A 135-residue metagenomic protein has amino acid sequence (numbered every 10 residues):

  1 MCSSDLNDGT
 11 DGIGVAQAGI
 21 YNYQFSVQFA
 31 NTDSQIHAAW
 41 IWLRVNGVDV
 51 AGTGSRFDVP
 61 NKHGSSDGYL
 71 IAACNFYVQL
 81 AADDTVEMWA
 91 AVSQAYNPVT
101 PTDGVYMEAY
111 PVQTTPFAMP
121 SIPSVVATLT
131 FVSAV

Functional and structural regions predicted by a protein language model:
S4-V135: Extracellular jelly-roll beta-sandwich "head" domains, especially the C-terminal globular C1q domain
